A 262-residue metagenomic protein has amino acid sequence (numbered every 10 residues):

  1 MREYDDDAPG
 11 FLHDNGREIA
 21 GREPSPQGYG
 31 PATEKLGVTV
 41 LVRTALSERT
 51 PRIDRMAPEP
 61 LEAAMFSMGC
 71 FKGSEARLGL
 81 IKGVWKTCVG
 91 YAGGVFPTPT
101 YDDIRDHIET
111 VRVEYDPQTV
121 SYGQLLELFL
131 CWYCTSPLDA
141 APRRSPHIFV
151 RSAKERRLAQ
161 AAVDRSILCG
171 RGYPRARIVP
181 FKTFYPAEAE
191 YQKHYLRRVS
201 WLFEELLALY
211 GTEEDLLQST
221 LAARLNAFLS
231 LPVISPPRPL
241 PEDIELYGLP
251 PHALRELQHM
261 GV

Functional and structural regions predicted by a protein language model:
R2-V262: Flexible coil/turn and secondary-structure edge motifs
